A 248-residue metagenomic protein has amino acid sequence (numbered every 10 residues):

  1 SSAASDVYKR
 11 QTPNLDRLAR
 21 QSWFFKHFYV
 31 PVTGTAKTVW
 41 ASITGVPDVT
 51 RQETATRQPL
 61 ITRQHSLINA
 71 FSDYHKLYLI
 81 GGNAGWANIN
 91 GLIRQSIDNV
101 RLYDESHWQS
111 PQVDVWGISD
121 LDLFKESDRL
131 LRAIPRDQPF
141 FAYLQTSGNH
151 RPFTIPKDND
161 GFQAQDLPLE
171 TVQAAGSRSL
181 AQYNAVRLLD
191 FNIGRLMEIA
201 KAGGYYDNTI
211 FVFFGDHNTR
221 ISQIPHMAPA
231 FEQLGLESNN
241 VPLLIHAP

Functional and structural regions predicted by a protein language model:
S1-P248: Solvent-exposed soluble domains appended to multi-pass membrane proteins
